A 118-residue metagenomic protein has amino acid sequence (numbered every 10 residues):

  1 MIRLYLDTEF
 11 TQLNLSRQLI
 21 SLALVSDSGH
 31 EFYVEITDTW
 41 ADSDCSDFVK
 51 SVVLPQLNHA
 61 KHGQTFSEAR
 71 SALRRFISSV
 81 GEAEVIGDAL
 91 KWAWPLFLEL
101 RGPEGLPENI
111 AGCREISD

Functional and structural regions predicted by a protein language model:
L4, T11-D88: Conserved non-catalytic scaffold segment of RNase H-like nuclease domains
L13-N14, A93-F97: Short catalytic/ligand-binding loop motif for oxyanion handling, primarily in non-cytosolic enzymes, centered on
I20-L24, R101-L106: Glycine-rich, phosphate-binding/catalytic loops in enzymes
A83, L106-P107: A general structural signal for well-ordered secondary-structure junctions
D88-A89, A111: Short, well-structured alpha-helical patches and their helix-loop capping segments that border functional surfaces
A89-W94, R101-G102: Conserved, surface-exposed functional patches that form binding/active-site neighborhoods
E108-D118: Short, flexible loop segments at boundaries between secondary-structure elements
